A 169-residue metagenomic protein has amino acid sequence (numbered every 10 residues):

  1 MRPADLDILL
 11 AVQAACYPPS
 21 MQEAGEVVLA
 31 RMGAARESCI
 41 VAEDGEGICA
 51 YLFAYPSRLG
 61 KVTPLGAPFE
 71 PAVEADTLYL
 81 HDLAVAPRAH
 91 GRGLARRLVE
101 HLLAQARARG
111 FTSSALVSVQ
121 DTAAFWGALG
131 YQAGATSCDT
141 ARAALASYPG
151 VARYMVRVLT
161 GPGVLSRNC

Functional and structural regions predicted by a protein language model:
M1-L9: A short beta-loop-alpha structural element at the N-terminal edge of CoA-dependent acyl/N-acetyltransferase catalytic
C16-G45, C49, F53-E70: Active-site rim helix/loop that mediates acceptor-substrate recognition in acyltransferases
E37, P149-V156: Short hydrophobic/aromatic beta-strand or adjacent loop that forms the aromatic wall/cage of a ligand/substrate-binding
Y51-A84, H90, S137-V151, C169: Conserved acyl-donor/pantetheine-binding loop and adjacent beta-alpha core of acyl/acetyltransferases and related
V85, G91-A104: Conserved acetyl-CoA-binding loop-helix of GNAT-fold acetyltransferases
V99, A104-V119: Conserved GNAT acetyl-CoA-binding A-motif
A108, Q120-S147: Conserved active-site alpha-helix within GNAT-family acetyltransferase domains
